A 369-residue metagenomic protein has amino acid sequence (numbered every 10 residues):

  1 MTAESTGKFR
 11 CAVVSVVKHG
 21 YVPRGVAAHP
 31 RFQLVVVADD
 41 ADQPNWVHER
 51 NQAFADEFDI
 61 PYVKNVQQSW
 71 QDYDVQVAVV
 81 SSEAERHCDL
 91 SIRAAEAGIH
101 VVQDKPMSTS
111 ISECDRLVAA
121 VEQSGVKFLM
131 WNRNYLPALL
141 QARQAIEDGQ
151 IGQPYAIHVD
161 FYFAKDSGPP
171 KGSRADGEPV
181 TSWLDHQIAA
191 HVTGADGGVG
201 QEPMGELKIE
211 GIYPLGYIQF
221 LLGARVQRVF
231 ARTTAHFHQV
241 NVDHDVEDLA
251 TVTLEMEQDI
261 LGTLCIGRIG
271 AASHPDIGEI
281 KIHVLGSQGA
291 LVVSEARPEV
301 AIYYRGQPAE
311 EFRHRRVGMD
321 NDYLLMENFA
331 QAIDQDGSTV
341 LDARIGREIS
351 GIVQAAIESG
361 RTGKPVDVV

Functional and structural regions predicted by a protein language model:
M1-E57: N-terminal Rossmann-like dinucleotide-binding module
M1-K8, V77-V79, D115, A330-V369: C-terminal helix-rich "cap/oligomerization" subdomain common to oxidoreductases
A3, I209-R297, L324-Q335: Contiguous beta-strand/loop segments that form the cofactor/metal-binding neighborhood of enzyme cores
K8, I60, V180, L184 (+5 more regions): C-terminal glycine/acidic-rich active-site capping loop/insertion
V17, N134-V242, G363: Predominantly a Rossmann-like dinucleotide-binding segment in NAD(P)-dependent oxidoreductases
F58-A120: Beta-loop-alpha module in the N-terminal Rossmann-like domain of NAD(P)-dependent dehydrogenases, especially those
K64, Q103, F128-M130, H158 (+1 more regions): Hydrophobic residues in well-ordered beta-strands that form the structural core
R116-R133, Q153-I157: Rossmann-fold dehydrogenase core element
